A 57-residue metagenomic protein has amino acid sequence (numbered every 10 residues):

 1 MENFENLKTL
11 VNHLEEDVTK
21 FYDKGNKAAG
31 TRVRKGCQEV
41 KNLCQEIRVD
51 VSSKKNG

Functional and structural regions predicted by a protein language model:
E2-V11: N-terminal loops that bind phosphate or other acidic moieties and the adjacent beta-alpha structural core
E5, G30-Q38: Short, charged, amphipathic alpha-helical segments
N6, D23-K24: Intrinsically disordered, low-complexity regions enriched in small/polar residues
V11, E15-V18, Y22, C37 (+2 more regions): A structural signal for well-ordered alpha-helices, especially hydrophobic packing surfaces of coiled-coils
V51-G57: Membrane-interface helix-loop junctions in multi-pass transporters/channels
